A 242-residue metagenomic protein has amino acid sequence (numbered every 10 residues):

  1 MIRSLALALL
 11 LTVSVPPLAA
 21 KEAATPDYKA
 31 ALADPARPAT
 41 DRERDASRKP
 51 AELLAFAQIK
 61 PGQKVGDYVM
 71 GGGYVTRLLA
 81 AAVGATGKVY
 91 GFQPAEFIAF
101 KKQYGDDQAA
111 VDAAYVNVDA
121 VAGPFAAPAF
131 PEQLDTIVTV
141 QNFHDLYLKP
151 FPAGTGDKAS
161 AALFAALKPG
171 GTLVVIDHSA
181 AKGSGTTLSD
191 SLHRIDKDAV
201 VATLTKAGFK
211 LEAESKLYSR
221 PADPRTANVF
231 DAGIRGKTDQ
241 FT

Functional and structural regions predicted by a protein language model:
P26-F56, K60: Class I SAM-dependent methyltransferase Rossmann-like catalytic core, especially the SAM/SAH-binding loop
K60-G71: Conserved class I S-adenosyl-L-methionine
G62, A85-G87, L167-L173: Short glycine-dipeptide loop
A80-A81, A153-P169: A short glycine-rich, Lys/Arg-flanked "PGG" loop and its adjoining helix->strand segment in the class I
K101-P128: S-adenosyl-L-methionine
Y115, A126-Q141: A short acidic, Gly/Pro-enriched loop at the edge of an enzyme's catalytic core that lines a small-molecule cofactor
L134-D157: A short SAM/SAH-binding and catalytic strip from SAM-dependent methyltransferases
G185-E214: Conserved Class I S-adenosyl-L-methionine
